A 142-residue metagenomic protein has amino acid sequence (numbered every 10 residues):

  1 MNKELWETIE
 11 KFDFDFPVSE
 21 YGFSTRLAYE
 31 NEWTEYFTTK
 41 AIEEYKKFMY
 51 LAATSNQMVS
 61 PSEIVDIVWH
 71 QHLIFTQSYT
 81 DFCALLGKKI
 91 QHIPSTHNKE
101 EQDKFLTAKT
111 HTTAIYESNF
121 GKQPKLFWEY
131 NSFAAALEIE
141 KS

Functional and structural regions predicted by a protein language model:
M1-S142: Intrinsically disordered, low-complexity, repeat-rich regions that form long N- or C-terminal tails or large
